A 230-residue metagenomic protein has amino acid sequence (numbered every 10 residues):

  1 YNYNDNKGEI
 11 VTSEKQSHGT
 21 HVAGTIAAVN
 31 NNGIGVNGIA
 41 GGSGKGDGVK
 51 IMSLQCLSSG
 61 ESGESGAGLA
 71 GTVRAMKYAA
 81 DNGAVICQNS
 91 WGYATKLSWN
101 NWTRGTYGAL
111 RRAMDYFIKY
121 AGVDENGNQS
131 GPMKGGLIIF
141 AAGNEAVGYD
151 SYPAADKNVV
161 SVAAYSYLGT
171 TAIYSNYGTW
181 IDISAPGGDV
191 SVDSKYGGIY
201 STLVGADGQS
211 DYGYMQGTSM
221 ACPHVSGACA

Functional and structural regions predicted by a protein language model:
Y1-N4, S151-A230: Extracellular S/T/G-rich loop segment that most often corresponds to the catalytic His/Ser-adjacent loop
N2-K119, A163-S166: Subtilisin-like peptidase catalytic core
S43-D47, A79-N82, S130-K134, P153-D156 (+1 more regions): Extracellular/periplasmic catalytic domains that process cell-envelope and extracellular macromolecules
K50, V85, G135-I138, V160 (+1 more regions): Proline-centered loop/turn at the N-terminus of a beta-strand
L54-Q55, Q88-G92, I139-A142, A163-A164 (+3 more regions): A cross-family glycoside hydrolase active-site/sugar-binding cleft signature
G92-A94, G143-V147, S166-L168, D189: Catalytic metal-binding/acid-base residues of hydrolase active sites
Y120-L137: A short helix->loop->beta-strand "cap" motif at the edges of active sites that frequently abuts
Q129, F140, N144-V159: Glycine-rich, charge-decorated loop segments at or immediately adjacent to ligand/cofactor-binding or catalytic sites
